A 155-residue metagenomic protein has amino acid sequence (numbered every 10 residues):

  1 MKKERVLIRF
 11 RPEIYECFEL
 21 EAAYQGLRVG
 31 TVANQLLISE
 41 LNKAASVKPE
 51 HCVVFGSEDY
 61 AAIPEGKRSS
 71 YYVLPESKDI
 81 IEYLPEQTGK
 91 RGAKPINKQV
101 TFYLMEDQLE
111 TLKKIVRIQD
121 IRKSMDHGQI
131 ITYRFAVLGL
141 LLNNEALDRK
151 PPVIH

Functional and structural regions predicted by a protein language model:
K3, P95-N97, R134: A general secondary-structure signal for short beta-strands and their flanking turns/coil in non-transmembrane regions
K3-V6, C17-E21, Q87-T88: Short, contiguous, well-ordered secondary-structure segments
I8-R9, Y103: Short helix-capping and inter-helix turn/linker motifs at the boundaries of alpha-helical repeat units
R11-T31, Q35, V54, I81 (+1 more regions): Surface-exposed, Lys/Arg-rich phosphate-binding patches that contact polyanionic backbones
E16, K98, E110, L142-A146: Extended, non-membrane alpha-helical segments enriched in charged/polar residues
Q25-H51, K123-H155: Short, basic amphipathic alpha-helical segments that act as recognition/interaction helices in nucleic-acid-binding
K43-R91, P95, N143-H155: Short, positively charged interaction helices/loops
L84-K94, K98-M105, K114-Q119: Long, contiguous alpha-helical segments
